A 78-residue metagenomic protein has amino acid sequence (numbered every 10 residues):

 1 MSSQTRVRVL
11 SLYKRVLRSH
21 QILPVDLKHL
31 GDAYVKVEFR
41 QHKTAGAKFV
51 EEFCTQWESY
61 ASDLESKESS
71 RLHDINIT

Functional and structural regions predicted by a protein language model:
M1-T78: Intrinsically disordered, low-complexity, basic-enriched segments
